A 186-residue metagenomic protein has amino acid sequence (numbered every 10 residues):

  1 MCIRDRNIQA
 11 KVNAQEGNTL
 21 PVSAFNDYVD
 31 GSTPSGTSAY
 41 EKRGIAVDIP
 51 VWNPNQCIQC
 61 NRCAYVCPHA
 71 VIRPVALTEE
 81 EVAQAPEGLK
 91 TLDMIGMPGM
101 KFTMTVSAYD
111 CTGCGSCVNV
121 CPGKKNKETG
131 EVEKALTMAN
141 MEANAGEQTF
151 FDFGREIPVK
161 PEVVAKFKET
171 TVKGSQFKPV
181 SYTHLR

Functional and structural regions predicted by a protein language model:
M1-D5, T183-H184: Conserved small/polar residues in nucleotide/adenosyl-binding loops
R4-D30: Long, low-complexity segments enriched in small/aliphatic residues
R4-N13, P54-V66, G113: Generic detector of contiguous secondary-structure segments
R4-V12, E41, G88-L89, F153-G154 (+2 more regions): Generic structural signal of hydrophobic/aromatic residues within well-ordered alpha-helices of folded domains
D27-E41: Extended, folded domain segments that form the structural surfaces/walls around functional sites
G36-S38, R62-V82, S107, S116-A143: Iron-sulfur cluster-binding cysteine motifs and their immediate structural context in ferredoxin-like electron-transfer
T37-Q59, A76-G113, Q176-L185: Ferredoxin-like iron-sulfur electron-transfer modules
P54, G99-A108, G113-S116, V132-A135 (+1 more regions): Iron-sulfur-cluster electron-transfer modules
